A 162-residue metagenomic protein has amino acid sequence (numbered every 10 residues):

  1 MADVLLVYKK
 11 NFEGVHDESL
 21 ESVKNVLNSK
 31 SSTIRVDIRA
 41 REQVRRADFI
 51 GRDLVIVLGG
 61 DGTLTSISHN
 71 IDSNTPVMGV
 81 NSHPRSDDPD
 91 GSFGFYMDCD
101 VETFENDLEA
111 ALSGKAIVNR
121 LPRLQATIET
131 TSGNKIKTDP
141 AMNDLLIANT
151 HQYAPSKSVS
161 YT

Functional and structural regions predicted by a protein language model:
M1-V4: Extreme N-terminal starter segment of soluble prokaryotic enzymes
V7-H16, T33-D37, R41-S132, I136: Small-residue-rich beta-alpha loop regions that form the catalytic core of phosphotransfer and lipid-active enzymes
H16, L20, V26: Gly/serine-rich nucleotide phosphate-binding loop at the start of the catalytic core of nucleotide/ADP-ribose-handling
L20, V57-L58, M142: Conserved, well-structured functional cores that handle cations and Mg-NTP chemistry
K137-A141: Glycine/proline-rich, flexible active-site/cofactor-binding loop segments that harbor closely spaced acidic
N149-P155: Accessory alpha-helical/coil subdomains and C-terminal extensions that flank or cap enzyme catalytic cores
T162: Conserved small/polar residues in nucleotide/adenosyl-binding loops
